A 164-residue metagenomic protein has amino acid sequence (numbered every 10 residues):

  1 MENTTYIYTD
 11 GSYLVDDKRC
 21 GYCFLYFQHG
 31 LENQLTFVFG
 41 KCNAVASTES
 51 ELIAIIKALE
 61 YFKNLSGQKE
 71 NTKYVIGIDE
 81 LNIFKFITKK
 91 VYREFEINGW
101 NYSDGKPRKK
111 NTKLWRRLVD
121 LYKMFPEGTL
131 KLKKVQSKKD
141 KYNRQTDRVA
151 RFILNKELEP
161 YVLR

Functional and structural regions predicted by a protein language model:
M1-E49, E60-K63, R148-R164: RNase H-like nuclease fold core
L14-D16, I56-D147: RNase H catalytic domain
E51, I55: Short, conserved alpha-helix that lines the donor NDP-sugar binding/gating region of sugar-transfer enzymes
